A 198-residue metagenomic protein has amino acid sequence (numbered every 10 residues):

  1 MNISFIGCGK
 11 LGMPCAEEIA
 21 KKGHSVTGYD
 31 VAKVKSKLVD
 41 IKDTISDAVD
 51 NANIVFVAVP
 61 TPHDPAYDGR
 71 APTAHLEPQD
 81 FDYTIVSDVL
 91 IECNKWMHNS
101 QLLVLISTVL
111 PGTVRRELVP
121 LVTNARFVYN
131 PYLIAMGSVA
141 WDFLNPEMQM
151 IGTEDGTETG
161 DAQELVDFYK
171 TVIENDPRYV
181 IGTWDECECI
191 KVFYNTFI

Functional and structural regions predicted by a protein language model:
M1-D50: NAD(P)+-binding Rossmann beta1-loop-alpha1 motif at the extreme N-terminus of oxidoreductases
G23-S25, L38, S100, N124 (+1 more regions): A generic structural signal for alpha->beta connector loops
T27-Y29, V104, V128, V180: Hydrophobic/aromatic beta-strand patches that form the interior of the parallel beta-sheet core in alpha/beta enzyme
D50-N51, N99, P146: Alpha-helix C-terminal capping/helix-to-coil transition sites in glycosyltransferase folds
V55-F56: N-terminal Rossmann-like NAD(P) cofactor-binding module of classical short-chain dehydrogenase/reductase
V59-P60: Conserved NAD(P)H cofactor-binding loop of Rossmann-fold oxidoreductase domains
H63-V139: Rossmann-like NAD(P)(H) cofactor-binding subdomain of soluble oxidoreductases
R116-N130, I134-I198: Internal alpha-helical scaffold of NAD(P)-dependent oxidoreductase catalytic cores
